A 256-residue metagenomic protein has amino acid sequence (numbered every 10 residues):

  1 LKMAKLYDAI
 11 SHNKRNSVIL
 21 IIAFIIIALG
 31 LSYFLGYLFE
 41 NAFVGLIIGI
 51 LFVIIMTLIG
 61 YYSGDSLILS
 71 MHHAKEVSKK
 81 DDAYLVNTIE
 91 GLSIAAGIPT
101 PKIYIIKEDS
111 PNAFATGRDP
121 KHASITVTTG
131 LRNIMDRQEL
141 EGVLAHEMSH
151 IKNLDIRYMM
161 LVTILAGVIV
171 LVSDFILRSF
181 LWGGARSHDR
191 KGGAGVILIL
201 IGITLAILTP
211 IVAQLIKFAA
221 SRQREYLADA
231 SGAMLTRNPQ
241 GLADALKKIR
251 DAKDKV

Functional and structural regions predicted by a protein language model:
L1-L29, Y37-L38, F43-I47, L51-L198 (+1 more regions): Polar-ligand-bearing catalytic/cofactor-coordination segments of membrane-embedded or membrane-tethered inner-membrane
L205: S-adenosyl-L-methionine-dependent methyltransferase catalytic core, i.e., the SAM/SAH-binding region
